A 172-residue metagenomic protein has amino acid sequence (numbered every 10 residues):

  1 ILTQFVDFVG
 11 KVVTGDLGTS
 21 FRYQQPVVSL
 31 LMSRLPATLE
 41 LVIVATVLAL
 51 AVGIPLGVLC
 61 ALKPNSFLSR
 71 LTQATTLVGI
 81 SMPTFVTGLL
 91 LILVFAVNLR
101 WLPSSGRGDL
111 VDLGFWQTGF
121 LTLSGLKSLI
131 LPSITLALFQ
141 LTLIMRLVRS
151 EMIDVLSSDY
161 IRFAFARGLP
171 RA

Functional and structural regions predicted by a protein language model:
I1, T19-Y23, V27, D109-L129: Membrane-interfacial helix-loop-helix junctions in multi-pass membrane proteins
I1, V28, M32, L59 (+2 more regions): N-terminal signal-anchor/first transmembrane alpha helix
I1-I54: An internal, D/E-rich "acidic patch" concept
V6-G10, A74-G106, S128, T135-L141: Membrane-water interface segments at the C-terminal ends of transmembrane alpha-helices in multi-pass inner-membrane
D7, K11, S29-S33, Q73-L77 (+3 more regions): Short amphipathic alpha-helical coupling elements at transmembrane boundaries
V13-G18, R22, A51, P55 (+5 more regions): Short glycine/serine/threonine-biased micro-segments
T19-R22, G57, A61, F85 (+4 more regions): Short, electropositive, low-hydrophobicity segments enriched in small/polar residues
L35-L68, T84, V97, G114-A172: Alpha-helical transmembrane segments of integral membrane proteins, especially multi-pass inner/plasma-membrane
